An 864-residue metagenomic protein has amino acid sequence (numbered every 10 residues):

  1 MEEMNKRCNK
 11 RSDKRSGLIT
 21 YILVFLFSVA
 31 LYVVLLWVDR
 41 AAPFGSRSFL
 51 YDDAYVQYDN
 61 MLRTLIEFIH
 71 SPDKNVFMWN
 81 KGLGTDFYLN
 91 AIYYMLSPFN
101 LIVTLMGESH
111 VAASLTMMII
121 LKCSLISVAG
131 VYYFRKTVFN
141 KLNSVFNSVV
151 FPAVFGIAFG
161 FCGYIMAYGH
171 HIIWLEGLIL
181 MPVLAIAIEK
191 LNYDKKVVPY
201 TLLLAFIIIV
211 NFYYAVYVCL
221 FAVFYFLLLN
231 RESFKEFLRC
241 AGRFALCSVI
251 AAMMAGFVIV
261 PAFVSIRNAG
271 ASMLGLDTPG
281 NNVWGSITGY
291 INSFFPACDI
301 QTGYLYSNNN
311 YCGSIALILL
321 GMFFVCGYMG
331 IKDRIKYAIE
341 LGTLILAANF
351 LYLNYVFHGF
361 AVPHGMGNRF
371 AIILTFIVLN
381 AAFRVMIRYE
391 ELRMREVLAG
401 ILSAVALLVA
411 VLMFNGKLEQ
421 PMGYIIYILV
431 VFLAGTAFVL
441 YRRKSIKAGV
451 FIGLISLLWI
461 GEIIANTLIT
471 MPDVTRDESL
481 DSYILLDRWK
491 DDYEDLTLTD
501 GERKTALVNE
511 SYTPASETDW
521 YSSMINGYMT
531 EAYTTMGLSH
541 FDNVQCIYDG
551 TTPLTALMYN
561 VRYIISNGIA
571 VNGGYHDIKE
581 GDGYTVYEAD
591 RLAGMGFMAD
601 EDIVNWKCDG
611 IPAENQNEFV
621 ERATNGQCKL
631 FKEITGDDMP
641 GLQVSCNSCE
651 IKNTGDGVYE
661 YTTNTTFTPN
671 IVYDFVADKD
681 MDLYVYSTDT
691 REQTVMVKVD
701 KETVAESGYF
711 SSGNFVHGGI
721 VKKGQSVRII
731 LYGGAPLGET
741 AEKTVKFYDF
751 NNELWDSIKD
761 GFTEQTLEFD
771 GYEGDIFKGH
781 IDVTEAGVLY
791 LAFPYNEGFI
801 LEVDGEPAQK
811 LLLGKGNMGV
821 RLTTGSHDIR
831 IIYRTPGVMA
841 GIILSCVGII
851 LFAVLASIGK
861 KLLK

Functional and structural regions predicted by a protein language model:
M1-A41, R239, R243, L440-R442 (+2 more regions): Start-transfer (signal-anchor) and selected internal transmembrane alpha helices of multi-pass inner/ER membrane
E2, Q57, M61-L62, D638-K864: Active-site-proximal, structured, solvent-exposed surfaces of multi-pass membrane proteins that position macromolecular
L35-F139, N143-F146, F151-P182, F206-V210 (+2 more regions): Active-site lumenal/periplasmic loops and adjacent helix-entry segments of GT-C-fold, multi-pass membrane
D52, V56-E67, P98, C240-G327 (+3 more regions): Periplasmic/ER-lumenal interhelical loops and adjacent helix-loop junctions in multi-pass membrane proteins
L89, I455-V474, D492-M558, A593 (+6 more regions): Extracytoplasmic/lumenal acceptor-recognition loop(s) of multi-pass membrane glycoenzymes
L101-T104, V128, S522-D656, T662-N664 (+3 more regions): A cross-kingdom signal targeting lumenal/periplasmic-facing segments of multi-pass membrane and secretory-pathway
I120-K136, S148-R231, R243-F263, N268 (+1 more regions): Membrane-embedded helix bundles of polyisoprenyl
K195, Y214, I335-Y355, A361-L486 (+2 more regions): Contiguous transmembrane helix-bundle modules in multi-pass membrane proteins
